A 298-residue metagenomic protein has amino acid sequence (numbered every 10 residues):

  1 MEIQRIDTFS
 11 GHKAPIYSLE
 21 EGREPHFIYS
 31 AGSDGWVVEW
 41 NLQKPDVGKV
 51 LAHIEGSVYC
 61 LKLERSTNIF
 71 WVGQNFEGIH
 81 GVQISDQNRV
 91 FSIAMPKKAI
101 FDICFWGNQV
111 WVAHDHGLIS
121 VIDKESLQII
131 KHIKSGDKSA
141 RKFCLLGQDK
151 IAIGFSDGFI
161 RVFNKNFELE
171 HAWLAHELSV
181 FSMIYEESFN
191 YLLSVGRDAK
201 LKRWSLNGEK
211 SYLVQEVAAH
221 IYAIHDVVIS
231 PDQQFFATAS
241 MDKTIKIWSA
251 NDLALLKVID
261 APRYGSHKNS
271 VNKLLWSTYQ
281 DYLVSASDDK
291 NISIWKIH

Functional and structural regions predicted by a protein language model:
M1-K13, K44: A short helix->beta-strand "capping" segment at the edge of beta-propeller domains
F9-I16, L51-Y59, I93-I100, I133-A140 (+3 more regions): WD40/WD-repeat beta-propeller blade N-cap
L19, L61, I103, F143-C144 (+3 more regions): Hydrophobic core register within WD40 beta-propeller blades
R23-E24, R65-T67, F105-G107, L145-Q148 (+3 more regions): Residue-level detector of Asp-centered blade-edge/turn motifs that repeat once per structural unit in beta-propeller
A31-D34, G73-F76, A113-H116, G154-D157 (+3 more regions): Conserved strand-to-loop turn within each blade of WD40 beta-propeller repeats
V37-W40, H80-V82, S120-I122, R161-F163 (+3 more regions): WD40-repeat beta-propellers
S270-H298: Blade-level signature of beta-propeller repeat domains, shared across WD40, Kelch, NHL, RCC1 and BNR/Asp-box propellers
